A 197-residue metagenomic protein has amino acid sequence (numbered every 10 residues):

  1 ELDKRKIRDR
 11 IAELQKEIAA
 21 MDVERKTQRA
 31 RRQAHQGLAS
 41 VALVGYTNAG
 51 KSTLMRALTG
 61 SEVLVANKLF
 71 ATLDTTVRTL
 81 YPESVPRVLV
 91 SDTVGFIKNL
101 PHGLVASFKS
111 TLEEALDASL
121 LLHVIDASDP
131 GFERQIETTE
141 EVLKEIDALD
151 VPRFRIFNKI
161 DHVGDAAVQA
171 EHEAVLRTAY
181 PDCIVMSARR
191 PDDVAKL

Functional and structural regions predicted by a protein language model:
E1-L116, L120: Conserved G1/Walker A P-loop phosphate-binding module
L58-G60, E140-E141, H172-A174: Short, solvent-exposed amphipathic alpha-helical segments in soluble enzyme and RNA/protein-processing domains
T75, T138-E141: Generic recognition of well-ordered alpha-helical segments within structured catalytic/regulatory domains
T79-Y81, L112-A115, E145-L149, A174-R177: Short, conserved, surface-exposed binding loops centered on an aromatic residue
D92-T93, I156-N158: A secondary-structure boundary/capping signal
K98-P101, L116-E137, K144-F154, I160-A167 (+1 more regions): Conserved Switch II/interswitch segment of TRAFAC-class P-loop GTPases
P152-F154, D161-L197: Canonical P-loop GTPase G-domain recognition
